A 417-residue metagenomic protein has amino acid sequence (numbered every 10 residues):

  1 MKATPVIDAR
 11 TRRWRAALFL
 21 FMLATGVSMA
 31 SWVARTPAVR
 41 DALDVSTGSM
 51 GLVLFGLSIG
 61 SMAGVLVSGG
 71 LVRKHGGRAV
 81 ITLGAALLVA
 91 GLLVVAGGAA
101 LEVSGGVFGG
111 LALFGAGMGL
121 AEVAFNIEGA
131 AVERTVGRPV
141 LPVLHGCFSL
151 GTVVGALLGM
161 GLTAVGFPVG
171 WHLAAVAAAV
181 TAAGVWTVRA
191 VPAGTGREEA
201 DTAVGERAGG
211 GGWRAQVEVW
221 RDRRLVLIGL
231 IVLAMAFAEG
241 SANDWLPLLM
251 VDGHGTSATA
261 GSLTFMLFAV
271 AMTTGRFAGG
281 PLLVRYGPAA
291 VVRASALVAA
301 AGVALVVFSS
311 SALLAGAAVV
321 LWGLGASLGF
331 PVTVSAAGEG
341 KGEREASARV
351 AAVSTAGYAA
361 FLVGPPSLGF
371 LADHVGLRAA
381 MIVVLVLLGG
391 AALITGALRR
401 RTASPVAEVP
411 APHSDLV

Functional and structural regions predicted by a protein language model:
K2-R12, T195-I228, P412-H413: Juxtamembrane intracellular "pre-TM" segments in multi-pass secondary transporters
L23, V103-A121, G316-S327: Hydrophobic core of transmembrane alpha-helices in multi-pass small-molecule transporters, especially MFS/SLC-type
A34-G48, D244-A260: Short amphipathic helix-loop junctions that connect adjacent transmembrane helices in Major Facilitator Superfamily/SLC
G64-G77, G275-P288, A372-D373: Helix-to-loop junctions at the C-terminal end of transmembrane segments in multipass secondary transporters
R78-I81, V107, V292, M381: Primarily marks hydrophobic transmembrane alpha-helices of the MFS/SLC 12-helix fold
A86-L101, V298-S310: C-terminal ends and interior cores of transmembrane alpha-helices in multi-pass membrane transporters/permeases
L120-T135, L328-G342: Intracellular juxtamembrane helix-capping segments at the cytosolic ends of symmetry-related transmembrane helices
G170-R189, A379-A397: Symmetry-related core transmembrane helices of the 12-TM Major Facilitator Superfamily/SLC fold
